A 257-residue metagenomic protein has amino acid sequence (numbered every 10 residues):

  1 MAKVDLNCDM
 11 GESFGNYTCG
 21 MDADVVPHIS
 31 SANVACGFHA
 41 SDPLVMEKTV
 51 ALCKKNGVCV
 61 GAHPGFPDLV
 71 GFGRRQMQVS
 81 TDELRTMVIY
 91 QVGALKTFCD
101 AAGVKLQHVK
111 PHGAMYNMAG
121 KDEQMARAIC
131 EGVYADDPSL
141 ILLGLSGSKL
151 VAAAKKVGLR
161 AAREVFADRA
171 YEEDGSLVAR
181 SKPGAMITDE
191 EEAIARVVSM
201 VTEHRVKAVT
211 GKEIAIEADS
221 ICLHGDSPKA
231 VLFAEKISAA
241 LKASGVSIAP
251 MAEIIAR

Functional and structural regions predicted by a protein language model:
D9, H63, V109, L223: Conserved, mostly hydrophobic/aromatic
G15-M21, A40-L52, G120-R127, S146-K155: Active-site-adjacent beta->alpha loops and helix N-cap segments on the catalytic face of soluble alpha/beta enzymes
T18, D22, A32-H39, V70-R85 (+4 more regions): Glycine-rich tight-turn/loop motif centered on a GG-T
A23-P27, K48-G61, D100-A101: Acidic (Asp/Glu)-rich catalytic clusters
D68-H108: Glycine/small-residue-rich loop that forms an oxyanion/phosphate-binding "nest" at active or ligand-binding sites
A102-K149: Hydrophobic, well-structured mid-protein blocks that either form specific transmembrane helices
G147-R205: Active-site rim beta-loop-alpha module in soluble metabolic enzymes
A179-A185, E190-R257: C-terminal alpha-helical cap/extension of soluble enzyme domains
